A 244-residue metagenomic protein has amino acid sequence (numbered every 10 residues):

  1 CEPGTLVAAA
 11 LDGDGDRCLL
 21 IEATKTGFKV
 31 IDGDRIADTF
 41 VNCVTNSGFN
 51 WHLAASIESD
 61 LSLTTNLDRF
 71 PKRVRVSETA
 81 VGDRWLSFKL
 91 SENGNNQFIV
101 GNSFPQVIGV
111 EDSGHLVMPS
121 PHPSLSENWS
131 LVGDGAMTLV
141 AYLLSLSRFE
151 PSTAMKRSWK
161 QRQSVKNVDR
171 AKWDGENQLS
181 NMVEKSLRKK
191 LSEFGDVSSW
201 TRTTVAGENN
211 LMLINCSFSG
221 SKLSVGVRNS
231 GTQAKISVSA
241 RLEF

Functional and structural regions predicted by a protein language model:
C1, V41-N42, T64: Short amphipathic alpha-helical segments and helix-helix/interface helices
C1-A23, L90-N95: N-terminal small/polar loop signature for handling phosphorylated ligands or for N-terminal nucleophile
V7, F49-F244: Phosphate-binding and adjacent anionic-ligand microenvironments
L11-G15, K29-R35, N128-G135: Short glycine/threonine-rich catalytic loop with a Thr-x-Gly-x-Asp
D16-R35, T64-N66: Short Gly/Thr/Asp-enriched flexible loops that form oxyanion-binding sites at enzyme active sites
T24, V44, L146: Active-site catalytic pocket residues across diverse enzymes, especially alpha/beta-hydrolases
D32-A37, E78, G82: Phosphate/oxyanion-binding active-site loops and adjacent basic polyanion-contact surfaces
G33-L53, P151-S152: Ser/Thr/Gly-rich flexible loops in soluble cytosolic domains mediating phosphotransfer, phosphorylation
